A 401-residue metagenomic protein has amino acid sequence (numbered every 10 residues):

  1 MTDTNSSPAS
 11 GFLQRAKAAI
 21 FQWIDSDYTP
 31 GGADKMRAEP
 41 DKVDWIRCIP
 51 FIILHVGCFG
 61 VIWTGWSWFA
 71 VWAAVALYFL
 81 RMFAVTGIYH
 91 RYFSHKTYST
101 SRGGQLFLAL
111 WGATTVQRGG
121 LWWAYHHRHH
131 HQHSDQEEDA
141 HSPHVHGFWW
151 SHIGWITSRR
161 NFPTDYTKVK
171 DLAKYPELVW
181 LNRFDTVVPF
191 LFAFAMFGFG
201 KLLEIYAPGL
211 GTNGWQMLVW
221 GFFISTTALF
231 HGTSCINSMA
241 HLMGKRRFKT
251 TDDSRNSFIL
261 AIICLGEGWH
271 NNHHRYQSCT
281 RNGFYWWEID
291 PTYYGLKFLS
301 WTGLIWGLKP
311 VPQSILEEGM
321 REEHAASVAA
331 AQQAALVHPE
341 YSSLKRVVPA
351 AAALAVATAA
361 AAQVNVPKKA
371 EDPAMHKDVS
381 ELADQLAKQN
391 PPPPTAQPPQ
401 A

Functional and structural regions predicted by a protein language model:
M1-S234, C279-A401: Non-catalytic, topology-defining segments of multipass membrane proteins
Y98, M239-M243: Juxtamembrane helix-loop transition segments at the membrane interface in multi-pass membrane proteins
P143, W150, A240, I262-C264: Short glycine- and Lys/Arg-enriched binding-loop motifs that mark or flank ligand-binding interfaces
L172-E177, M243-W269, R275-Y276: Active-site-proximal inter-transmembrane loops
F230, S234, S238, F258-E267 (+2 more regions): Short amphipathic alpha-helical segments
